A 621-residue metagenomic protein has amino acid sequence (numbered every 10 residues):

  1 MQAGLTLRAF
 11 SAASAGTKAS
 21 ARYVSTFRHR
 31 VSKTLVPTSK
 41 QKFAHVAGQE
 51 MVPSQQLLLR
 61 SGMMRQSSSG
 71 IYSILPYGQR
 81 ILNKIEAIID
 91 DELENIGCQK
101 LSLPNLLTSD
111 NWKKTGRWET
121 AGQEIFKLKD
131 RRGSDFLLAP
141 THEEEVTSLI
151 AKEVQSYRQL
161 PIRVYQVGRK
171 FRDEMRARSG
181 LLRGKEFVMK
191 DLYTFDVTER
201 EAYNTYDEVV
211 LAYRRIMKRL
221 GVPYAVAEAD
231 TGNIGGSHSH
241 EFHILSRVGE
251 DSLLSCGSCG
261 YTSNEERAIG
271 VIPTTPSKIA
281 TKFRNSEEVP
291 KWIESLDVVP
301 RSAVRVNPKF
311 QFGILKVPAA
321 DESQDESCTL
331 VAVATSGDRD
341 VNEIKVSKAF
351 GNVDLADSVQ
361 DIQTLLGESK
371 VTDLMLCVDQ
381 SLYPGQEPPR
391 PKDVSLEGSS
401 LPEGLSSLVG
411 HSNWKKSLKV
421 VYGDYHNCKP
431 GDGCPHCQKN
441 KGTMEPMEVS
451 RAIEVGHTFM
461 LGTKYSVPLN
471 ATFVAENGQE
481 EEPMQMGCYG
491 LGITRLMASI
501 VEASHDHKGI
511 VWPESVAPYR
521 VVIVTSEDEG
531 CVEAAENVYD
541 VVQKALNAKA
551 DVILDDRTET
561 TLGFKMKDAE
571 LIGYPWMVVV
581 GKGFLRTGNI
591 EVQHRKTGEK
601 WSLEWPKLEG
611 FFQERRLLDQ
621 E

Functional and structural regions predicted by a protein language model:
M1-R30: N-terminal mitochondrial targeting presequence
Y23-R131, V188-G232, R339: TRNA-binding/sensing appendages of the translation machinery
E86, E143-A151, R178-K190, V197-Y489 (+1 more regions): Extended, low-hydrophobicity, polar/charged segments
L107-N111, Q360-I362, D555-F564: Short acidic loop-to-helix transition motifs that present clustered carboxylates
E119-A139, I244-S258: Acidic, His- and aromatic-enriched active-site or binding-groove loops in soluble protein domains that engage sugars
G487-A517: C-terminal, non-catalytic macromolecule-binding modules
G509-K565: Generic long, charged, amphipathic alpha-helical segments
V542-G610: C-terminal structured "cap/appendage" subdomains that terminate the fold
